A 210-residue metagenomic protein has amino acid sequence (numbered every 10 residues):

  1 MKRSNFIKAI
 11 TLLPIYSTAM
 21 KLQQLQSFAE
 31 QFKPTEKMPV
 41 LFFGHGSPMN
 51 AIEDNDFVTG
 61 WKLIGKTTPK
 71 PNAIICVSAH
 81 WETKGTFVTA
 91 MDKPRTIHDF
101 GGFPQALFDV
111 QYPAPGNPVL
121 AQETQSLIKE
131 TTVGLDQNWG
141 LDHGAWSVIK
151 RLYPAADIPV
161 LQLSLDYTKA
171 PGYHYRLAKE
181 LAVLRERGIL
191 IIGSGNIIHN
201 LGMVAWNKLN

Functional and structural regions predicted by a protein language model:
M1-T18, S27: N-terminal secretory signal peptides and thylakoid transit peptides that target proteins across membranes
S17-M20, L25-Q26, T35-E36, R95 (+1 more regions): N-terminal short beta-loop-beta anion/metal-coordinating cradle
L25-T131: A short aromatic-anchored loop/beta-hairpin motif
P39-F43, A73-S78, L163, L184-I197: Beta-strand elements within well-structured catalytic alpha/beta cores of enzymes that handle phosphate/sulfate esters
F57-T68, G172-R187: Long, well-ordered alpha-helical scaffolding segments within enzyme catalytic domains, especially pronounced
A90-T96, A178-K179, M203-N210: Short, surface-exposed, charged loop/turn segments at secondary-structure junctions
L120-Y175, E180: Internal, conserved structured core segments that host functional sites
I158-P159, K169, V183-L190, S194-N210: Surface-exposed, charge/polar-rich loops and edge strands
